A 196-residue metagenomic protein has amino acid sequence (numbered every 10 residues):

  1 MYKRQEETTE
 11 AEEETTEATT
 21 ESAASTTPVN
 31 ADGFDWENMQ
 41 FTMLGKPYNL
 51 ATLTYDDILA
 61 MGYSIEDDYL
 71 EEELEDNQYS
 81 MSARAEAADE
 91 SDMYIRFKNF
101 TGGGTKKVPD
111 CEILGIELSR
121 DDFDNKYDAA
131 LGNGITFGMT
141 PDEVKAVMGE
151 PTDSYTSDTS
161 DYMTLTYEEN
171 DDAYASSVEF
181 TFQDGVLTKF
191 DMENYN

Functional and structural regions predicted by a protein language model:
M1-Q5: Conserved small/polar residues in nucleotide/adenosyl-binding loops
E10-Y48: N-terminal low-complexity, Pro/Thr/Ser-rich intrinsically disordered segments that act as propeptides or flexible
A31, A51-T52, D57: Conserved functional micro-motifs across diverse proteins
D32-M43, L118-A130: Acidic/histidine-rich, surface-exposed loop or edge segments in extracytoplasmic proteins
F41-P47, D128-G134, Y162-E169, S177: Short, recurring structural edge motifs at helix starts
N49, F123-M148: Secreted/surface-exposed cysteine- and glycine-rich disulfide frameworks
D56-V108, F137-N196: A cross-family detector of function-defining hotspots
P109-K126, T188-N196: A short, surface-exposed interaction/processing loop segment used at functional sites
